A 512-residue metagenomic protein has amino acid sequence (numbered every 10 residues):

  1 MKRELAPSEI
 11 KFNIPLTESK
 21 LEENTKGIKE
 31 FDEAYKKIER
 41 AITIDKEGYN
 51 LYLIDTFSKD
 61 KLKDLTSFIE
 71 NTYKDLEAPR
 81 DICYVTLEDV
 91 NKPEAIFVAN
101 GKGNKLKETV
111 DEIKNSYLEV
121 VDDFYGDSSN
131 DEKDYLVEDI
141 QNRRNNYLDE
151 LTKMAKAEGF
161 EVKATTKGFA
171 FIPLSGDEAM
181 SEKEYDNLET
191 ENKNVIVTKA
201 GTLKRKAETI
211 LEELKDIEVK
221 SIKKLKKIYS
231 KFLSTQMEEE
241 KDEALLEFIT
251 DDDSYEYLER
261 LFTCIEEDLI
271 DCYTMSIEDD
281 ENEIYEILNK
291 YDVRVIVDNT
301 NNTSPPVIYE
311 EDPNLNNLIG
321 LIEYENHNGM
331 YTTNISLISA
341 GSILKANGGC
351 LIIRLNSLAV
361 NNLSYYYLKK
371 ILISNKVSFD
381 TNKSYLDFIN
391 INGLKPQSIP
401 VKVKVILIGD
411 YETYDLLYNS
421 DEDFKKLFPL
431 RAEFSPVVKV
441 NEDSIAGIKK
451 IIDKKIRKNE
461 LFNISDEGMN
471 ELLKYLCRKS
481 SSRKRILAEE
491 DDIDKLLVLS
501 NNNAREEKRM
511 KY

Functional and structural regions predicted by a protein language model:
M1-Y512: Non-catalytic accessory segments flanking P-loop/AAA+ NTPase cores
